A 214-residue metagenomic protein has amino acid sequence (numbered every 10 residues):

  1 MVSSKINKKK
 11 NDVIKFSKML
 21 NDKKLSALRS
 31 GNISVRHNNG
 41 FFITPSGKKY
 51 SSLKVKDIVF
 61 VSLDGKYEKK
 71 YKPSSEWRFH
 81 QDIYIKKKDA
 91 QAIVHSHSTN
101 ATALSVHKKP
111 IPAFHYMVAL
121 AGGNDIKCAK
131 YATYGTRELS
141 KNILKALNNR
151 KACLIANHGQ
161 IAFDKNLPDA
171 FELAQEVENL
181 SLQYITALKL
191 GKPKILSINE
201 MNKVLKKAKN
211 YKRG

Functional and structural regions predicted by a protein language model:
M1-G214: Glycine-rich flexible loops
